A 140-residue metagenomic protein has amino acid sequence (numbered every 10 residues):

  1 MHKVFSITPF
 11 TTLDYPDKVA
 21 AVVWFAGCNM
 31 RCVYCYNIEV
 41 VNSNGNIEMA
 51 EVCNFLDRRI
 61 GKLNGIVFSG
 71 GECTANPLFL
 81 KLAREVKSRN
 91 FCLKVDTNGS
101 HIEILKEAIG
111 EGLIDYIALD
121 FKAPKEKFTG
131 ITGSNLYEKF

Functional and structural regions predicted by a protein language model:
M1-W24, R31-S43, R58-K62: N-terminal [4Fe-4S]-dependent radical SAM core
V22-W24, V67, K94: Short aromatic/hydrophobic contact patches that present stacked aromatics for nucleic-acid/ligand binding
F25-N29, F121-A123: Short, small-residue-rich loop/turn micro-motifs
G27, I47, S100: Conserved active-site and cofactor/substrate-binding residues in soluble primary-metabolism enzymes
C28, C32-C35, V86, V95: Hydrophobic packing within well-folded, soluble alpha/beta domains
G45-F55: Glycine-rich, highly charged phosphate/nucleotide-binding loops
F55-G65, T74-F140: Conserved AdoMet/S-adenosylmethionine-binding subsite of the radical SAM
G70: Short glycine-centered, acidic/aromatic-flanked micro-motifs in structured strand/loop junctions that mark active-site
